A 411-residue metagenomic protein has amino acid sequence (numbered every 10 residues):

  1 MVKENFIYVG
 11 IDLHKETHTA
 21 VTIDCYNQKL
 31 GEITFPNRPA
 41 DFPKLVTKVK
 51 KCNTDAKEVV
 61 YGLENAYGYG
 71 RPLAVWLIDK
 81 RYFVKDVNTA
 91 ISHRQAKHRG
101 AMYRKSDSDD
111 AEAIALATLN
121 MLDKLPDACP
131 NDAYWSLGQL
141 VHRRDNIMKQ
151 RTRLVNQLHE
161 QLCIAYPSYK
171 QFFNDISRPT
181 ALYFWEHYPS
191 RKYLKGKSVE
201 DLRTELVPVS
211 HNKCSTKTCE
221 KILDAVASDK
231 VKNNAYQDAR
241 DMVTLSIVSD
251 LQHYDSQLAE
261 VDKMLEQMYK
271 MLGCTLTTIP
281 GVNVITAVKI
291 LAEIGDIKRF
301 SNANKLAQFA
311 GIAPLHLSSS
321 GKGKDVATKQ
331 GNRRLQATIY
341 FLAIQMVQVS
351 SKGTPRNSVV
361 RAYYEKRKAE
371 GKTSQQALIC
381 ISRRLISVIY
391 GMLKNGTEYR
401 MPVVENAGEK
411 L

Functional and structural regions predicted by a protein language model:
M1-L411: A detector of single, family-specific signature residues that are central to catalytic or substrate-handling motifs
